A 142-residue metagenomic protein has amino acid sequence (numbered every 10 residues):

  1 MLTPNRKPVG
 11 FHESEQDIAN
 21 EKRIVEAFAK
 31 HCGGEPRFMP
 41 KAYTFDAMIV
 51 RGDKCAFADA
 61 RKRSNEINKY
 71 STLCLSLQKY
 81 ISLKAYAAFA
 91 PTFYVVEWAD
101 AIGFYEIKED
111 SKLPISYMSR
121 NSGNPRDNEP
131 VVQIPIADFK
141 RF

Functional and structural regions predicted by a protein language model:
M1-K41, I102: Acidic-basic catalytic patches of nuclease active cores, encompassing PD-(D/E)XK and other metal-cofactor nuclease
L2-E15, R61-I107: Catalytic cores of nucleic-acid endonucleases
E15, P91-F142: Domain-level recognition of nuclease-like catalytic cores that cleave nucleotide substrates
G34, D53-K54, A90-P91: Short coil/turn segments at beta-strand junctions that form active-site/ligand-binding loops
K41-Y43, L77: Residues that act as N-cap/strand-start positions at coil-to-secondary-structure junctions
Y43, K54-A56, A101: Short acidic/polar mixed-charge low-complexity motifs
Y43-F45, A90: Short beta-strand or tight-loop elements that sit immediately N-terminal to catalytic metal-binding acidic residues
A47-E66: Conserved catalytic cores of phosphodiester-cleaving nucleases, focusing on short active-site segments
